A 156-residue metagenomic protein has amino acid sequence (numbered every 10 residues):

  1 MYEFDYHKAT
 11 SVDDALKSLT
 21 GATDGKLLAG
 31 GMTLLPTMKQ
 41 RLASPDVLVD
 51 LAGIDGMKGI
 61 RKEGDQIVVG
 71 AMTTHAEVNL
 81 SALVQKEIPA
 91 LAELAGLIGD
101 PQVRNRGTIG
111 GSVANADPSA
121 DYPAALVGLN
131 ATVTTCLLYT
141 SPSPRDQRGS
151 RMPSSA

Functional and structural regions predicted by a protein language model:
M1-S141, R145: C-terminal structural segment of proteins
P144-D146, S150-A156: Positively charged, low-complexity/disordered segments
